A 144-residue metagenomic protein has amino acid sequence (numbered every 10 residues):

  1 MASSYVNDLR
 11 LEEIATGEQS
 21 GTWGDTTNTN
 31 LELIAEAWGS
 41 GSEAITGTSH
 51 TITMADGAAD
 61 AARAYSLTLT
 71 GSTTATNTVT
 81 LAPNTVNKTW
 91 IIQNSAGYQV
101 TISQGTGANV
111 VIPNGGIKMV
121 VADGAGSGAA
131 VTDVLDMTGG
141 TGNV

Functional and structural regions predicted by a protein language model:
M1-V100: Exposed extracellular interaction/assembly regions and N-terminal maturation sites
L31-G41, Y98-G105, V121-D136: Short, surface-exposed terminal/edge motifs of secreted or surface/virion proteins that either
T48, L135-V144: Register-specific beta-strand positions within repetitive beta-rich fiber domains
I91, M119-V121: Residues within well-ordered beta-strands of beta-sheet-rich folds
G105-I112: Short, aromatic/His-centered strand-loop micro-motif at the edge of beta-sheets
N114-I117: Tight coil/turn sites that cap or link beta-strands
